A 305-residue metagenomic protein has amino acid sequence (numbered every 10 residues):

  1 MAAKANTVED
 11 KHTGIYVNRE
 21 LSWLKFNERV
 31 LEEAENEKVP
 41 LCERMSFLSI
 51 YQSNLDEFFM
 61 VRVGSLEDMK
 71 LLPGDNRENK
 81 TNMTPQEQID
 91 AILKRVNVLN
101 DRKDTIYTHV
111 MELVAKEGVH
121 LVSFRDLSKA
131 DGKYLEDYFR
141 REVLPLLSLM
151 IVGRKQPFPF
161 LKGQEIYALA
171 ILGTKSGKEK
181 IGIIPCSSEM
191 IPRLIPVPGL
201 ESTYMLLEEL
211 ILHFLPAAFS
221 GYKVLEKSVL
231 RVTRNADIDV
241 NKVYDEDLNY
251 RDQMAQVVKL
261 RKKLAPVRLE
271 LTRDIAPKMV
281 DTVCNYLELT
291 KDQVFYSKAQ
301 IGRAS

Functional and structural regions predicted by a protein language model:
A2-R303: N-terminal non-catalytic structural scaffold regions of very large proteins
